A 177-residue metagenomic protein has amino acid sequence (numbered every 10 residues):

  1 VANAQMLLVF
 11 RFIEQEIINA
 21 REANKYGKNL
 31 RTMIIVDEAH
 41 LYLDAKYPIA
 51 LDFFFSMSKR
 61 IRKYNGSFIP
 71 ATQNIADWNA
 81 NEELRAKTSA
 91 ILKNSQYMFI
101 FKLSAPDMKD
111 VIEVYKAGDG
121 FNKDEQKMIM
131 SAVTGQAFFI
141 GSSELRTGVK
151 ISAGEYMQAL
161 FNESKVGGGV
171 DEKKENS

Functional and structural regions predicted by a protein language model:
V1-A23, K127-S177: Conserved P-loop NTPase motor module
V1-E125, E155: Conserved P-loop NTPase motor cores
